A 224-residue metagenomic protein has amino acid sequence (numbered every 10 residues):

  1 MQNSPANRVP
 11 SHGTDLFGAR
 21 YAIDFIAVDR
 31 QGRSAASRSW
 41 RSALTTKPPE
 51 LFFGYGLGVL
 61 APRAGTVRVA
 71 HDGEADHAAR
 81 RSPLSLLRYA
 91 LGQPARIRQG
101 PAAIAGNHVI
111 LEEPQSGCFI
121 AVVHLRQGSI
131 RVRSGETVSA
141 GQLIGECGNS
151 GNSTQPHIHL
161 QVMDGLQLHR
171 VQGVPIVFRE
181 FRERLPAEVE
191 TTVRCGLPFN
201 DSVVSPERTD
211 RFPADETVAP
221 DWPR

Functional and structural regions predicted by a protein language model:
Q2-F52: Non-catalytic extracellular/periplasmic "stalk" and linker regions immediately N-terminal to catalytic or recognition
P10, A90, Q99-P101, E136 (+1 more regions): Acidic, glycine-rich catalytic/binding loops that coordinate metals and/or anionic ligands
Q31, D72-A75, I144-S153: Short, charged beta-turn/beta-strand-edge "cap" motif at the junction between a beta-strand and an adjacent loop
T45, T66-R126: Zn2+-dependent peptidoglycan hydrolase active-site motif and core
F53-Y55, I104-A105, I130-R131: Short, small/polar residue-rich loop motifs at catalytic or cofactor-binding pockets
L57-V67, L160: Generic structural motif
G65-V67, G135-C147: A structural signal for short beta-strand/turn segments enriched in small hydrophobics and glycine
C118-G141: Short histidine-centered loop motifs in beta-beta connectors
